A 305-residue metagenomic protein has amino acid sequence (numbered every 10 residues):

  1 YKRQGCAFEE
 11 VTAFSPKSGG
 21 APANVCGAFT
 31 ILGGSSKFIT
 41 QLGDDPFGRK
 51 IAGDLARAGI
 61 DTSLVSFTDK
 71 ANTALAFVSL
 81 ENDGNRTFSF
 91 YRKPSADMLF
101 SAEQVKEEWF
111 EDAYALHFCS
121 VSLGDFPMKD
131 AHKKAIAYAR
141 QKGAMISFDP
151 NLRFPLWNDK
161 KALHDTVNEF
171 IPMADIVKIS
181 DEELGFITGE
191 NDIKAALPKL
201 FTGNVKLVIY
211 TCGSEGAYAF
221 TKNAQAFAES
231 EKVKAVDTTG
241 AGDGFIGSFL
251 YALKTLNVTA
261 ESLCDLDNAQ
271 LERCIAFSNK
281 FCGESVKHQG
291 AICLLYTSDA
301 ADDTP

Functional and structural regions predicted by a protein language model:
Y1, Y296-P305: Single conserved hydrophobic/aromatic residue that forms the stacking wall/gate of nucleotide- or nucleobase-binding
K2-D61: Glycine-rich phosphate/adenosyl-contacting loop at the front of the ribokinase-like
E9-G19, E229-G240: Short pre-catalytic strand/loop immediately N-terminal to key active-site residues, enriched for Gly-Thr
C26, S278, C282, A300-A301: Small-residue (primarily alanine) positions within well-ordered alpha-helices, especially packing/interaction faces
I39, A228-E229: Hydrophobic residues at beta-strand termini and immediately following loops that shape nucleotide-binding pockets
L42-G43, S63-A71, I209-C212: Beta-strand->loop->alpha-helix junctions that form or flank phosphate-binding loops in nucleotide-handling enzymes
D54, T62, N82-A226, N257-V258 (+1 more regions): Ribokinase/PfkB-type carbohydrate-kinase core domain
E231-L295: Conserved post-catalytic alpha-helical subdomain immediately downstream of the catalytic base and nucleotide-binding
